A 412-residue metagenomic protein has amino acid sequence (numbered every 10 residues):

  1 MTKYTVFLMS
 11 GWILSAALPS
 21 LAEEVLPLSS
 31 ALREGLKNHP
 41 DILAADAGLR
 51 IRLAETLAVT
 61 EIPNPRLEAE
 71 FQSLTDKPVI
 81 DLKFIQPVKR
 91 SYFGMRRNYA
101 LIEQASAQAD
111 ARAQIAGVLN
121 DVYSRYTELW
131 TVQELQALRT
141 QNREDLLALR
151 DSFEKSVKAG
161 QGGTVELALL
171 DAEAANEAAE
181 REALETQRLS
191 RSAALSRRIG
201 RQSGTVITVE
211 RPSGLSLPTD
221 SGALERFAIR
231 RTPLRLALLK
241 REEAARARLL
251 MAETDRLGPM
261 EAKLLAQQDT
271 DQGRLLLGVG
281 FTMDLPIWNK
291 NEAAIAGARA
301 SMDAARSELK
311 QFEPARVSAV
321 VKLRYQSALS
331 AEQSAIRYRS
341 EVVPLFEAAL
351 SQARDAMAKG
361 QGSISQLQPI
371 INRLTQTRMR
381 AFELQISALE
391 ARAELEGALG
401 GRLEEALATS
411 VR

Functional and structural regions predicted by a protein language model:
M1-L8: Bacterial N-terminal signal peptides that target proteins for export
M9, S20-L21, G35: Cleavable N-terminal signal peptides
L21, R380-R412: Acidic, low-complexity, intrinsically disordered peripheral segments
L21-S29: Cleaved targeting-peptide boundary
S30-Y92, R197, R201, E225-K310 (+4 more regions): A small-residue-enriched
G117-R231, R324-A331, A335, R373-L374 (+2 more regions): Periplasmic alpha-helical coiled-coil/stalk elements that build and connect Gram-negative outer-membrane
S156-Q161, A356-Q361, A398: A short glycine-centered flexible hinge/capping loop motif at secondary-structure junctions
